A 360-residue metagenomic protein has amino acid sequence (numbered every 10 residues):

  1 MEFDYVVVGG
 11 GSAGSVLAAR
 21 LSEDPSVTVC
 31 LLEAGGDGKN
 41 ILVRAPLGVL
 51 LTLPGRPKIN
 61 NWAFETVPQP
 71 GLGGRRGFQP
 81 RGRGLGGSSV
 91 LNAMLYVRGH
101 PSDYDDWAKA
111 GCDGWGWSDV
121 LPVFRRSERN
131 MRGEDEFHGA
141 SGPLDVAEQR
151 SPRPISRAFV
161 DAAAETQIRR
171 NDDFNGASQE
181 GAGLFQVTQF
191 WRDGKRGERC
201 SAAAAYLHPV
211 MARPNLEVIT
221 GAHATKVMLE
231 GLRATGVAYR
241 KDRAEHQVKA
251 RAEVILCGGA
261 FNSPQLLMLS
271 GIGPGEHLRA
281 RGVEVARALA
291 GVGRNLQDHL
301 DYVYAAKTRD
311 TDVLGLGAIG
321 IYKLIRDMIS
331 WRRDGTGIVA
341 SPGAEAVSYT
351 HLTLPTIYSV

Functional and structural regions predicted by a protein language model:
M1-R125, A286-L289, H299-T308: N-terminal glycine-rich phosphate/pyrophosphate-binding loop and immediately adjacent elements
A13, H100-D103, G116, I155-F159 (+3 more regions): Stable alpha-helical elements in mature extracytoplasmic
P25-V29, P214-N215, A252: Loop/turn elements at helix/coil->beta-strand transitions in domains of secreted/extracellular proteins
C30-L31, D145, L256: Structural recognition of the beta-strand scaffold that forms the well-ordered cores of secreted hydrolase catalytic
G35-G38, V227, A238-R326, G337-I338: Glycine-rich loop(s) and the adjacent beta-strand/alpha-helix scaffold that form part
K39, A108-A234, V303-M328: Conserved redox-cofactor binding core of oxidoreductases
V120, T350-H351: Adenylate-forming
H351-V360: Single conserved hydrophobic/aromatic residue that forms the stacking wall/gate of nucleotide- or nucleobase-binding
